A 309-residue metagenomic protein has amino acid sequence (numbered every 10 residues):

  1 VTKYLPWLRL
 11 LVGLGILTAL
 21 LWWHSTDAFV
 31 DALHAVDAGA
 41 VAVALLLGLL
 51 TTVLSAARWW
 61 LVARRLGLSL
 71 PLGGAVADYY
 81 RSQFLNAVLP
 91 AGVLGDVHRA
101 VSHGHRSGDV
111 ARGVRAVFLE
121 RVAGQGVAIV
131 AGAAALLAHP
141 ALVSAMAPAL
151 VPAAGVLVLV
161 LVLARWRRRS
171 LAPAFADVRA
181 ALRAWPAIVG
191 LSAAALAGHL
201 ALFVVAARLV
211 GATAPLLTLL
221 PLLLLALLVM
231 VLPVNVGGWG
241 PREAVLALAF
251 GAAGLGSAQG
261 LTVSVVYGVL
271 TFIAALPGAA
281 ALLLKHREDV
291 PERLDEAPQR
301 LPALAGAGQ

Functional and structural regions predicted by a protein language model:
V1-Y80, A128-V130, A134-V234, S257-Q309: Predominantly cytoplasmic-facing regulatory/coupling regions of multi-pass membrane proteins
L10, T52-S55, V93, V117-R121 (+2 more regions): Hydrophobic transmembrane-helix microenvironments that flank and shape a buried ionizable site
R64, A87, H105, R208-L209 (+2 more regions): Transmembrane helix-loop junction
G73-A77, A91, G95-D96, R106-V122 (+1 more regions): Membrane-interface alpha-helices at helix entry/exit sites of multi-pass transporters
Q83-V93, R121-A133: Mid-bilayer segments of alpha-helical transmembrane spans in multi-pass integral membrane proteins that mediate
F84-A91, L224-W239, E243: Transmembrane alpha-helix interface/packing and boundary motifs in multi-pass membrane proteins, characterized by
G95-H105, V236-G251: Re-entrant/interfacial helical elements at transmembrane boundaries that shape and gate the permeation pathway
H98-S102, V114-F118, V127-I129, V234-V236: Hydrophobic alpha-helical membrane segments of integral membrane proteins
